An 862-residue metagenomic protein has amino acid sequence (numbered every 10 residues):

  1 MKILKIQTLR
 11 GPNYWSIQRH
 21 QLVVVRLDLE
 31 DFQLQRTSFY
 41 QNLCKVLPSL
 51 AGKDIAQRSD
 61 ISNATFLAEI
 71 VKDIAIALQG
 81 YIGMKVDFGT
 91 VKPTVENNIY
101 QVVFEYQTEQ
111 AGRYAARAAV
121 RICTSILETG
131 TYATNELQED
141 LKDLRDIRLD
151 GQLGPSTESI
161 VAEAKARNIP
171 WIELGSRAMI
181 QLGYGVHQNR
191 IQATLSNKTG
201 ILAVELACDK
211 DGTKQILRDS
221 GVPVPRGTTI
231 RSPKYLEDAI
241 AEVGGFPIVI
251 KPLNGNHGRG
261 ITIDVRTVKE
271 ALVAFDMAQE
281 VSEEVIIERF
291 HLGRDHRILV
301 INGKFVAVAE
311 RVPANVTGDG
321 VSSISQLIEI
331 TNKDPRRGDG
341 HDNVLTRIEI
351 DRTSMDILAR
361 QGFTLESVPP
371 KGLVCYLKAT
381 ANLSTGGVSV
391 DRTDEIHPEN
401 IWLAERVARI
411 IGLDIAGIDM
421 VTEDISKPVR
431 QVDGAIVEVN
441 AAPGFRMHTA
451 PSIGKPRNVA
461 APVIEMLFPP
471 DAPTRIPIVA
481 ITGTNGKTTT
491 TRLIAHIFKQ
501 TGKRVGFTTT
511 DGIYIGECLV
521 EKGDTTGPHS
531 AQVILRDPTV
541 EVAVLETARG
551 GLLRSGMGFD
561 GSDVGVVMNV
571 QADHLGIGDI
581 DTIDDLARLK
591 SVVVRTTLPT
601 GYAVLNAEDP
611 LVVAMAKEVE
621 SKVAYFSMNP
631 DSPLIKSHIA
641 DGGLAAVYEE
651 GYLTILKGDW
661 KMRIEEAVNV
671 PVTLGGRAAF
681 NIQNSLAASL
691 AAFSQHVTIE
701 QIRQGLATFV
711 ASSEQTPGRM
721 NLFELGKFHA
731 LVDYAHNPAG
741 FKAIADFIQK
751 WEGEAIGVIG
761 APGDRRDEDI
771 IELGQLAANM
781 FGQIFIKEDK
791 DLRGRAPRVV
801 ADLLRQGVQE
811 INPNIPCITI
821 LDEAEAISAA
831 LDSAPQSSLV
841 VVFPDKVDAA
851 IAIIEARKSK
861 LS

Functional and structural regions predicted by a protein language model:
M1-A166, K304-A307, V312-Q326, T353 (+2 more regions): ATP-dependent carboxylate activation and anion-phosphoryl transfer catalytic cores that bind Mg-ATP to form
I3-N63, R492, D579, A678 (+2 more regions): ATP-dependent carboxylate-amine ligase
I99, V103-D238, E242, N256: Conserved N-proximal alpha/beta basic substrate-recognition cap immediately N-terminal to, or forming the N-lobe
A164, D419, T508, E546 (+7 more regions): Residue-level signal for inorganic ion chemistry
V186-R352, P398: Active-site nucleotide/adenylate-binding loops and adjacent lid/helix of ATP-dependent enzymes
T194, P469-G512: Walker A (P-loop) phosphate-binding motif
I515, L519-F626, P630-L634, N669-P671 (+1 more regions): Flexible active-site lid/hinge loop adjacent to a nucleotide/diphosphate and Mg2+-phosphate binding pocket
I580-A587, S591, G601, S621-K742: Adenine nucleotide phosphate-binding catalytic loops in nucleotide-utilizing enzymes
